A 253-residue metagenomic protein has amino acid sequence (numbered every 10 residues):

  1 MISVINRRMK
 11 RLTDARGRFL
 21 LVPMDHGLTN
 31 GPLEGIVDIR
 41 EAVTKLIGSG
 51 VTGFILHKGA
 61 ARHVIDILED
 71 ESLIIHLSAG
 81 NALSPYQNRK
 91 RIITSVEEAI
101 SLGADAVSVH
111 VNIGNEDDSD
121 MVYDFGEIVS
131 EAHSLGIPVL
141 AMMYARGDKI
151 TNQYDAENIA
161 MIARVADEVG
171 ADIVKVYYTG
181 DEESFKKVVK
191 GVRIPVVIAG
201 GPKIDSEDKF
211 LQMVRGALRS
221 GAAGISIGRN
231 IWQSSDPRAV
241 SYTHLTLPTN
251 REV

Functional and structural regions predicted by a protein language model:
I2-D70, I75: Conserved N-terminal beta1-alpha1 strand-loop-helix module at the mouth
L20-M24, F54, L73-L77, V107-V109 (+4 more regions): Hydrophobic faces of well-ordered beta-strands that scaffold small-molecule active sites in alpha/beta enzyme cores
D25-T29, G59, H76-G80, N112-G114 (+4 more regions): Active-site beta-loop-alpha junctions enriched in small/polar residues
L33-S49, G53, N88-V109, I113-P138 (+2 more regions): Alpha/beta enzyme core
E71-E98: Structural motif corresponding to the early beta-alpha repeats
V111-N115, S220-D236: Glycine-rich phosphate-binding active-site loops on the catalytic face of alpha/beta enzymes
F210-L211, S235-S241: Histidine/acidic-residue-rich catalytic or RNA/ligand-binding cores of hydrolases and nuclease-related proteins
T243-T249: Conserved small/polar residues in nucleotide/adenosyl-binding loops
